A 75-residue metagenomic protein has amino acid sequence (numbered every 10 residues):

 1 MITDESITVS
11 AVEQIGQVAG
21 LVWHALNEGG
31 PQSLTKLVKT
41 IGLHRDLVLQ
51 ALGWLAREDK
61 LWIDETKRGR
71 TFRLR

Functional and structural regions predicted by a protein language model:
M1-V22, L47-Q50, R68-R70, R75: Short alpha-helical segments that sit at the start of domains
I15-T40: Short amphipathic alpha-helical interface segments
N27, K60-W62, L74: Solvent-exposed, well-ordered amphipathic alpha-helical segments that flank/support binding or catalytic loops
L34, D46, I63-D64: A local structural micro-motif
A56-T66: A short, conserved structural fragment
